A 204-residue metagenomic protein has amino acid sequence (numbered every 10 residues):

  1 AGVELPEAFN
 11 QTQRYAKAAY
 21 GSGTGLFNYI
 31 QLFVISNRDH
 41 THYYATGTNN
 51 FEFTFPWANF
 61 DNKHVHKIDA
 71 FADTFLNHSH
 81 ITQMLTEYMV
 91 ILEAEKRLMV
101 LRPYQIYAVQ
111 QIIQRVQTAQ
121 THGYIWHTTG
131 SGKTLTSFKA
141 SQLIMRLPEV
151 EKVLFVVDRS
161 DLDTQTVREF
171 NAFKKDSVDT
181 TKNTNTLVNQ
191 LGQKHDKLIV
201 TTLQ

Functional and structural regions predicted by a protein language model:
A1-K152, D161-D176, H195-L198: ATP-dependent helicase/translocase motor core
D158: Conserved H-loop
N171-Q204: Inter-Walker segment of RecA-like/P-loop motor cores
